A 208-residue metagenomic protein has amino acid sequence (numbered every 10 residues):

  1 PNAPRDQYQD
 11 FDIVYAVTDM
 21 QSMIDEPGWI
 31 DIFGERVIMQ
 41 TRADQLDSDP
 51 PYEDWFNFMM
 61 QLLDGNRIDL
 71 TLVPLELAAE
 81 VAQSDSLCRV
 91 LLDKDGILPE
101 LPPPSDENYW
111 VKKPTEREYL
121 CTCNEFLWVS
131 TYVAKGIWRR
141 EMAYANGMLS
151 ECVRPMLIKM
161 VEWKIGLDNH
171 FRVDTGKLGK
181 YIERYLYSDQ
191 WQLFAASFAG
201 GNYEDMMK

Functional and structural regions predicted by a protein language model:
P1-G34: Catalytic metal-binding acidic patch
N2, M20, L75-L77, L167: Short, solvent-exposed loop/turn segments at secondary-structure junctions
D6-Y8, A82-S84, R172-T175: Short aromatic-enriched loop/helix-cap "lid" or pocket-rim segments at secondary-structure transitions that line
Q21-M23, E80, E151-C152, H170: Single-residue recognition of alpha-helix boundary sites
I30, L87-R89, D95, G179 (+1 more regions): Generic secondary-structure boundary/loop-capping signal
G34-C152: Conserved NTP/Mg2+-binding pocket subregion across the NTase superfamily
W110-K208: Conserved nucleotidyltransferase catalytic core and NTase-mimicking acidic/glycine-rich helix/loop elements in nucleic
